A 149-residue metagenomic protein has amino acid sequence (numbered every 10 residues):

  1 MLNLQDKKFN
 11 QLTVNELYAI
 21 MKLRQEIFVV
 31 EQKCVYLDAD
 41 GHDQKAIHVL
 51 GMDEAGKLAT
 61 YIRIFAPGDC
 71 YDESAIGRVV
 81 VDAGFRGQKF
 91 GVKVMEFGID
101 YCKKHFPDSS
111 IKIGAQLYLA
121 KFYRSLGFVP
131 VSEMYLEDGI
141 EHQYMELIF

Functional and structural regions predicted by a protein language model:
M1-H48, M52-K57: Short amphipathic alpha-helix that is part of the acyltransferase structural core
A39-Q44, G68, L136-D138: A short beta-turn/loop motif at secondary-structure boundaries
L50, K57-P67, A75, V80: Conserved beta-strand in the GNAT
P67-I76, R86, H105-S109, G139-E141: A conserved beta-turn-beta hairpin within the catalytic core of GNAT-like acetyltransferases that forms part
F85, K89-F97: Conserved acetyl-CoA pyrophosphate-binding loop and the N-cap/start of the following alpha-helix in GNAT-like
M95, C102-A115: Conserved GNAT acetyl-CoA-binding A-motif
K112-G114, R124, V129-Y144: Conserved catalytic-core motifs of GNAT/GCN5-like acyltransferases
